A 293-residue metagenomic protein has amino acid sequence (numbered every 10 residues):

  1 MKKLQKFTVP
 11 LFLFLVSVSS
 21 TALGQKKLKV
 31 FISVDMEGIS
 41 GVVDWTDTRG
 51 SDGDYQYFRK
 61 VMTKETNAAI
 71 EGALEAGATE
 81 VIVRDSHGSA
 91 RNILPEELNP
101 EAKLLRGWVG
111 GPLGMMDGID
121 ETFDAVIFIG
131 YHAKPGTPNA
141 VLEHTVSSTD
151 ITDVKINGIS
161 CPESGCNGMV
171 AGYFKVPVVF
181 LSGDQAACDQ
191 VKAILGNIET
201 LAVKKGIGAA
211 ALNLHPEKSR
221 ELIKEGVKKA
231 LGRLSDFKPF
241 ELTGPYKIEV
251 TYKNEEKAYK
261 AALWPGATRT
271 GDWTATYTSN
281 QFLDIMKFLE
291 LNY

Functional and structural regions predicted by a protein language model:
M1-V9: Bacterial N-terminal signal peptides that target proteins for export
P10-S19: Bacterial N-terminal signal peptides
A22-G24: Boundary at the C-terminal end of the N-terminal hydrophobic targeting segment
K26-L28, V43, T66-E121: Glycine-rich nucleotide/cofactor/substrate-binding loop typically near the N-terminus or early in the first domain
R49, G53-R84, A90-R91, A102-K103 (+3 more regions): Alpha/propeptide regions of enzymes that mature by internal proteolysis
V81, S219-Y293: C-terminal accessory domains and tails appended to enzymatic cores
S148-F174, G183-A186: Active-site glycine-rich loop that binds ribose-phosphate moieties when present
V170-V178, S182-G226: Active-site rim beta-loop-alpha module in soluble metabolic enzymes
